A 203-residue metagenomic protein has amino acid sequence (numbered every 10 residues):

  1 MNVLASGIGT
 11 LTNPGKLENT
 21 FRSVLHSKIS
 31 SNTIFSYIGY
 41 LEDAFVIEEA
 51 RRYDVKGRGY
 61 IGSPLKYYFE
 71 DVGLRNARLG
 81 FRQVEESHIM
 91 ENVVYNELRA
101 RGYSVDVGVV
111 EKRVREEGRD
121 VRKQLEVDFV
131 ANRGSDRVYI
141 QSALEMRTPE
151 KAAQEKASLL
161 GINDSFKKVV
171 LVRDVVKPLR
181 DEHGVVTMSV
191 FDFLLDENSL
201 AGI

Functional and structural regions predicted by a protein language model:
M1-R137: Accessory nucleic acid-recognition modules appended to NTPase machines
V105, K167-V169: Hydrophobic anchor at the start of a short beta-strand that flanks the dinucleotide cofactor-binding loop
E116, T148-K151, K177-D181: Short active-site-adjacent structural elements
N132-R147, E155: Active-site ExK catalytic segment of metal-dependent nucleases
I140, V169, L200-I203: C-terminal structured domain segments across diverse proteins
E145, E150-K167: Short, charged, amphipathic alpha-helix that recurs within catalytic cores of restriction-modification and other
V172: Short beta-strand/turn micro-motifs composed of small residues that flank or help shape donor/cofactor-binding pockets
V175-I203: Domain-level recognition of nuclease-like catalytic cores that cleave nucleotide substrates
